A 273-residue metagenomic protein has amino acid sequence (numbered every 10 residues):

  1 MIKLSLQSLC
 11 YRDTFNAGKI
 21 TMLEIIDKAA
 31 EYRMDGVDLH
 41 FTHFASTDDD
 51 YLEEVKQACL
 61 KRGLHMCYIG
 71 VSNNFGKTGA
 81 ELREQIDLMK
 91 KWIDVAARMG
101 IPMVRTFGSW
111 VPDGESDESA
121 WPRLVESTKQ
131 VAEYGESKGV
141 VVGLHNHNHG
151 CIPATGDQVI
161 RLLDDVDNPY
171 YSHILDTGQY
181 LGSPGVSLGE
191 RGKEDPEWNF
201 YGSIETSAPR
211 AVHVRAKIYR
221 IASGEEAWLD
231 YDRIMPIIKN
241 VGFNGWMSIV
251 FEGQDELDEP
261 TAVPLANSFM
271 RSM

Functional and structural regions predicted by a protein language model:
M1-M103, S119, K129, E136 (+5 more regions): N-terminal pre-domain/capping segments
L6, A29, V37, C59 (+8 more regions): Conserved, mostly hydrophobic/aromatic
C10-R12, F41-H43, S72-F75, G108-P112 (+4 more regions): Active-site-proximal loop/turn and secondary-structure-junction residues that shape catalytic pockets, frequently
G36-V37, I69, Q130-P236: Acidic/histidine-rich catalytic cores of soluble enzymes
L64, I101-P102, V140, V241-G245: A short helix->loop->beta-strand "cap" motif at the edges of active sites that frequently abuts
A96-D117, K138-N148: Active-site groove signature of glycoside hydrolases
G114-T128: Active-site cleft segment of glycoside hydrolase catalytic domains centered on the general acid/base Glu
W246-Q254: Short acidic/histidine-rich active-site segments
